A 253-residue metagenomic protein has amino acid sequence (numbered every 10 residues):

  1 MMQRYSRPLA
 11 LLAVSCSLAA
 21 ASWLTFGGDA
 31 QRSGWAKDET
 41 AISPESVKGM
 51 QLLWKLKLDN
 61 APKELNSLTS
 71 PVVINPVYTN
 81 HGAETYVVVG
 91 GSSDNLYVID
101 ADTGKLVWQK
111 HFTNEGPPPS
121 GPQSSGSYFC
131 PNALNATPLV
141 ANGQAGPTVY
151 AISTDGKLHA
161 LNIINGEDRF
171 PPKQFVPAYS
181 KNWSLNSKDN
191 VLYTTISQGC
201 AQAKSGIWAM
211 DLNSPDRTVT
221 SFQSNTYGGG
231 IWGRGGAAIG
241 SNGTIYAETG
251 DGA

Functional and structural regions predicted by a protein language model:
M1-A10: Bacterial N-terminal signal peptides that target proteins for export
A10-S17: Bacterial N-terminal signal peptides
A19-A253: Noncatalytic, solvent-exposed loop/strand surfaces of beta-propeller-type extracellular/periplasmic domains
